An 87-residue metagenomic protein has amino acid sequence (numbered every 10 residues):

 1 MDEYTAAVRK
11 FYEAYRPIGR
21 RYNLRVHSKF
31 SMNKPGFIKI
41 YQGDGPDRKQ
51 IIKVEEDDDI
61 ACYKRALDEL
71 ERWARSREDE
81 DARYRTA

Functional and structural regions predicted by a protein language model:
M1-R25, R77: Negatively charged, low-complexity tracts enriched in Asp/Glu with abundant Ser/Thr
E3-K10, D58, C62, A66: Short amphipathic alpha-helical segments
V8-R9, H27, I52-E55: N-terminal non-cleavable signal-anchor helices
K10-F11, I18, M32, L70 (+2 more regions): Short intrinsically disordered, low-complexity segments
Y15-D44: Amphipathic, interaction-prone secondary-structure segments
F37, Y41-I51, D68-L70, A74 (+1 more regions): A general secondary-structure boundary signal
D47-A61: A short, exposed loop/beta-hairpin motif centered on an aromatic-Gly-Thr core
D59-A87: Mixed-charge, Lys/Arg-enriched low-complexity segments
